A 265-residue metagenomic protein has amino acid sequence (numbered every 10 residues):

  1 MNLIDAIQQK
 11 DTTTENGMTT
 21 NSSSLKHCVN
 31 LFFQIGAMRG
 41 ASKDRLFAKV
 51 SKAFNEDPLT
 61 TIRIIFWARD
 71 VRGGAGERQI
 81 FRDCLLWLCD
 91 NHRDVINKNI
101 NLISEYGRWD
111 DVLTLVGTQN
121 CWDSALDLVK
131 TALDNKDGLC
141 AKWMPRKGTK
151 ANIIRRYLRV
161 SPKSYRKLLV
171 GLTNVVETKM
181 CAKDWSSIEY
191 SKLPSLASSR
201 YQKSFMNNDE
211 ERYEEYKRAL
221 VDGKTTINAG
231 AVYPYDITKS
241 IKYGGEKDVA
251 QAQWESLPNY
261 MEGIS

Functional and structural regions predicted by a protein language model:
M1-I264: Long lumenal/extracellular ectodomains of secretory and single-pass membrane proteins
